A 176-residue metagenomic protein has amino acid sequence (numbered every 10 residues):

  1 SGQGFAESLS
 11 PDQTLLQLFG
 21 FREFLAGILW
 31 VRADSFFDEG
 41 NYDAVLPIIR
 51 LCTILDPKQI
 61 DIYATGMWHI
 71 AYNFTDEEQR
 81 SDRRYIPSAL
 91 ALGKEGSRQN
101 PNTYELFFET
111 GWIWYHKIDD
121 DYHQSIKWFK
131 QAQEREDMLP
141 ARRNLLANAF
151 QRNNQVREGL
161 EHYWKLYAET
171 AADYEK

Functional and structural regions predicted by a protein language model:
G2-E134, R143-A147, R157, E161: Short coil/linker segments at helix-helix boundaries
E158-K176: Extracytoplasmic/luminal low-complexity segments enriched in Pro/Gly and acidic/polar residues that act as flexible
